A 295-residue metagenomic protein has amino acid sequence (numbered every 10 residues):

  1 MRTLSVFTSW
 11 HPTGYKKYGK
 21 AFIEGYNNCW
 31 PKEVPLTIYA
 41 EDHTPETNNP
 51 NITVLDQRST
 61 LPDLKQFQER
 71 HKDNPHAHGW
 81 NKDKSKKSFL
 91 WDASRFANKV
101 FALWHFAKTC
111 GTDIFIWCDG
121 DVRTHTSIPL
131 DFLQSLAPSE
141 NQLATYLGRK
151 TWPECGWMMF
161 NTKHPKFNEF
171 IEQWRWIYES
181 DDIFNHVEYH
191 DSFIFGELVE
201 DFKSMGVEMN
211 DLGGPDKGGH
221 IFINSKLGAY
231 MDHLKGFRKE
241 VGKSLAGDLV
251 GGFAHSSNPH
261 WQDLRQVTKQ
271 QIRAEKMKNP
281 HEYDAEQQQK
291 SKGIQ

Functional and structural regions predicted by a protein language model:
M1-S85, K108-T112, T162, V241 (+4 more regions): N-terminal anchoring/stem segment of glycosyltransferases
K17-K20, A97-F101, Y189-E197: A structural signal for well-ordered alpha-helical segments within the folded catalytic domains of diverse enzymes
S88: Short acidic-hydrophobic catalytic motif
W91-A93: Extracytoplasmic beta-rich repeat domains
R95-A144: GT-A fold catalytic core of metal-dependent nucleotide-sugar glycosyltransferases, centered on the diacidic
A102, W157-M159, M231: Conserved hydrophobic/aromatic beta-strand scaffold that supports enzyme active sites
H125-S192: Conserved catalytic core of nucleotide-sugar-dependent glycosyltransferases
P165-M277, H281-D284, Q288-I294: Catalytic core and acceptor-binding pocket of nucleotide-sugar-dependent glycosyltransferases
